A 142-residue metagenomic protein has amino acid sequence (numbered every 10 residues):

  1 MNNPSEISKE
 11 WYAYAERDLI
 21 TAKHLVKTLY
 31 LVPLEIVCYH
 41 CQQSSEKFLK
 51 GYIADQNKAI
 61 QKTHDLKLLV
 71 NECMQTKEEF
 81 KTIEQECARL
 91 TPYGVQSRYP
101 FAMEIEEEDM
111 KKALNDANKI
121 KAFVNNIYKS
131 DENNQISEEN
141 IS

Functional and structural regions predicted by a protein language model:
M1-S142: Terminal alpha-helical segments
